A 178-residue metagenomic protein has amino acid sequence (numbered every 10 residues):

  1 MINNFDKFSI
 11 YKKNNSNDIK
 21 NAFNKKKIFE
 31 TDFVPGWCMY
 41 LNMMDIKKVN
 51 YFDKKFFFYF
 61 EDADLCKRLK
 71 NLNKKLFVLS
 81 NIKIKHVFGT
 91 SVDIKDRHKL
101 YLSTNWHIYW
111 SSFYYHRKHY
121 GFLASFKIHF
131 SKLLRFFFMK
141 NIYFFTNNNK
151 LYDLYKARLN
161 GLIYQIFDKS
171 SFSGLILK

Functional and structural regions predicted by a protein language model:
M1-D32: Short, flexible, basic/aromatic active-site loop/helix in glycosyltransferases
F5-S9, Y101, N149: Serine-centered coil/turn micro-motif
F23-K26, D32-Y51, K55-K83: A short, conserved alpha-helix in the catalytic core of glycosyltransferases
L41, I46, L69, S112 (+2 more regions): Structural element of the ATP-grasp superfamily
K67, N71-N148: Active-site-adjacent helix/loop segment of glycosyltransferases that harbors family-specific signature motifs
W110-S111, K132-K178: Terminal low-complexity segments of carbohydrate-biosynthetic enzymes
